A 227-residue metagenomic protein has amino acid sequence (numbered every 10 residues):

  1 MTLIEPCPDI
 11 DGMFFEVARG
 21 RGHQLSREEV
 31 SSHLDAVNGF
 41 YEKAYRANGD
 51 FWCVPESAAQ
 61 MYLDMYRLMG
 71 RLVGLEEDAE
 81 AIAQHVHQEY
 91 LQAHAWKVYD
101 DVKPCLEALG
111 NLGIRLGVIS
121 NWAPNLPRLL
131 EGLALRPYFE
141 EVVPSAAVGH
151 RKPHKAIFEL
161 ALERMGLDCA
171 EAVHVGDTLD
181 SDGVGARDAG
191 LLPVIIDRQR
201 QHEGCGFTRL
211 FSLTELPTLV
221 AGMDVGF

Functional and structural regions predicted by a protein language model:
T2-D100, N111: N-terminal helical cap/lid subdomain that shapes the substrate entry/recognition surface in HAD-like hydrolases
E5, E28, E76-Q84, K103-G110 (+1 more regions): Asp-based, Mg2+/Mn2+-dependent phosphohydrolase catalytic module
